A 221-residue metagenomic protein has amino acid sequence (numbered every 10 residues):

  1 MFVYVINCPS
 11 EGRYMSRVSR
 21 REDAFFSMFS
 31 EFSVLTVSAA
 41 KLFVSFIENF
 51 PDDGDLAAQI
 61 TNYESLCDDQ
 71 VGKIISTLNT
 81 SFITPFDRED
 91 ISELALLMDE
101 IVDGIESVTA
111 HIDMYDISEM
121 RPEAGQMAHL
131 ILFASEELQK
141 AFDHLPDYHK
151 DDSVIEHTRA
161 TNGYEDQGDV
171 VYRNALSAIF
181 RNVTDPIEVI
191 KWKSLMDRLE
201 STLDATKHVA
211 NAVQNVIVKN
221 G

Functional and structural regions predicted by a protein language model:
Y4-G221: Cytosolic, long alpha-helical scaffolding segments
